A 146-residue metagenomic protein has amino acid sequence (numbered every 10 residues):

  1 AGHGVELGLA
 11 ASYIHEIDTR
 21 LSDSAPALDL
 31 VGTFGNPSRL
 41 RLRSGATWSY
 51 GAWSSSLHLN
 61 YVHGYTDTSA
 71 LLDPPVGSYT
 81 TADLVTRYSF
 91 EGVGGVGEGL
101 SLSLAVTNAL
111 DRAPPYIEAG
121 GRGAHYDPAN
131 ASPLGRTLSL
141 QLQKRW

Functional and structural regions predicted by a protein language model:
A1, S44-W48, L84-Y88, L104 (+1 more regions): Residues on the lipid-exposed face of transmembrane beta-strands in outer-membrane beta-barrel proteins
A1-L7, T19-L21, E91-L100: Short loop/turn motifs that connect adjacent beta-strands in outer-membrane beta-barrel proteins
L7-Y13, W48, L57-Y61, L102-N108: Transmembrane beta-barrel strands of outer-membrane/channel proteins
T19-T47: Outer-membrane beta-barrel transmembrane domain signature of Gram-negative proteins, especially the mid-to-C-terminal
S22-D29, H63, L72-G77, P115-Y126: Flexible, surface-exposed loop regions and adjacent strand-edge segments of Gram-negative outer-membrane beta-barrel
L30-F34, G45, L72-V76, G92 (+1 more regions): Outer-membrane beta-barrel proteins
S38-L42, S78-A82, E98, L134-L138: Residues that define the transmembrane beta-barrel architecture of outer-membrane proteins
N60-T66, S89-W146: C-terminal beta-signal and adjacent terminal beta-strands/loops of Gram-negative outer-membrane beta-barrel proteins
